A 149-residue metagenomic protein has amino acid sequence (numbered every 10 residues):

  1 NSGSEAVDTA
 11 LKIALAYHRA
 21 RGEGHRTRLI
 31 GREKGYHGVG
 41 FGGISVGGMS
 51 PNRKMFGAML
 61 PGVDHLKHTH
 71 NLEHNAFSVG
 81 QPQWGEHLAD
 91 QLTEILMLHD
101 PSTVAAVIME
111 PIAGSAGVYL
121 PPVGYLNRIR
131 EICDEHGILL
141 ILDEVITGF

Functional and structural regions predicted by a protein language model:
N1-A105: PLP-dependent aspartate aminotransferase-fold enzymes
A10, I108, I141-L142: Generic enzyme active-site microenvironment
H70, A113, I146-T147: Short, glycine/acidic-enriched loop or turn micro-motifs at the edges of active sites
F77-V79, G117-P122: Short, solvent-exposed loop/turn segments at secondary-structure boundaries
H99-V118: Short acidic, glycine-rich surface-loop motifs adjacent to enzyme active sites
Y119-F149: Catalytic PLP-binding core of fold-type I/II PLP enzymes
